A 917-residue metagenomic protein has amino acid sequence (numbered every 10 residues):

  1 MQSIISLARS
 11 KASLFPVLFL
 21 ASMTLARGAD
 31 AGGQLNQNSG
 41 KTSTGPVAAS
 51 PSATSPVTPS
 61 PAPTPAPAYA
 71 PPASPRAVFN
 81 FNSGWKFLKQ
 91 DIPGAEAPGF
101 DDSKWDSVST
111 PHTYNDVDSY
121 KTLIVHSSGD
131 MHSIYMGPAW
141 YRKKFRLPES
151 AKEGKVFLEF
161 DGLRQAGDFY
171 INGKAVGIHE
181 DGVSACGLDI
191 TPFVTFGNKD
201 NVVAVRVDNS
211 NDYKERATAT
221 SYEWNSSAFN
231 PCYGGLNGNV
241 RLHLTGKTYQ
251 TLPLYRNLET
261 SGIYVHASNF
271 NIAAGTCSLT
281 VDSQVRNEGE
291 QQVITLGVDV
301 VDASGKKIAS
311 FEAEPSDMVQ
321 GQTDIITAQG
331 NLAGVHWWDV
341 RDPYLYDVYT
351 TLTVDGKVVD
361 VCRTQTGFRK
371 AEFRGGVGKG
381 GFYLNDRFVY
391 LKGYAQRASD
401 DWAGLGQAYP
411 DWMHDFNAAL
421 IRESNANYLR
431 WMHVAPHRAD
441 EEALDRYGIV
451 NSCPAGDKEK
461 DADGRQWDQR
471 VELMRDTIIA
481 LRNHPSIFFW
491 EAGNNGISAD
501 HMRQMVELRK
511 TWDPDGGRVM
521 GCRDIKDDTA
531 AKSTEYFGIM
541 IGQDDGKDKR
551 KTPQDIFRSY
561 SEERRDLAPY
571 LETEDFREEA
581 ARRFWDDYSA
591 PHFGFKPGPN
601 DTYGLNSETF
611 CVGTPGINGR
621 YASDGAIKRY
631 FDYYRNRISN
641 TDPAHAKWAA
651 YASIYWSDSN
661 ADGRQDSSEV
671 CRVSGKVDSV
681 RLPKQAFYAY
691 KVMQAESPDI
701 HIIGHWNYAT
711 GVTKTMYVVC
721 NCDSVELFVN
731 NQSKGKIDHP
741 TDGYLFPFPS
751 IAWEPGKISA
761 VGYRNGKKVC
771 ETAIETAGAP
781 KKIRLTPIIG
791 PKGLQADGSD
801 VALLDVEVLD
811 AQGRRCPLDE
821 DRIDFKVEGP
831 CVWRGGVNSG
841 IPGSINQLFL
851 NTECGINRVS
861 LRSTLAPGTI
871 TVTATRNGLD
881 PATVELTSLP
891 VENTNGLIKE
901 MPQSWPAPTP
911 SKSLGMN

Functional and structural regions predicted by a protein language model:
G40, P51, P56-E159, A217-F229 (+6 more regions): Extended carbohydrate-recognition surfaces in non-catalytic/accessory domains of CAZymes and lectin-like proteins
F79, D91, M136-R256, E288 (+5 more regions): Accessory beta-strand-rich segments of carbohydrate-active enzymes
P98-D101, Q292-V298, V340-D347, N721-D723 (+4 more regions): Short flexible loop/turn segments that cap and initiate beta-strands
N115-L147, A151-E159, R164-I171, G177-E180 (+7 more regions): Active-site-adjacent substrate/metal-binding segments within catalytic domains of carbohydrate-active enzymes
S184-G187, Q320-L332, P740-P747, G843-R858: Aromatic sugar-binding surface patches on proteins that engage polysaccharides or sugar-phosphate polymers
T195-N198, D282-G375, F748, E754-P755 (+4 more regions): Extended acidic/polar, glycine-enriched regions that form or flank non-catalytic beta-rich accessory modules
V281-Q284, M716-C720, V761, T786 (+3 more regions): Beta-strand-rich structural segments
D415-L420, N427-L682, A686, Y690 (+2 more regions): Substrate-binding/catalytic cleft of secreted carbohydrate-active enzymes, primarily glycoside hydrolases
